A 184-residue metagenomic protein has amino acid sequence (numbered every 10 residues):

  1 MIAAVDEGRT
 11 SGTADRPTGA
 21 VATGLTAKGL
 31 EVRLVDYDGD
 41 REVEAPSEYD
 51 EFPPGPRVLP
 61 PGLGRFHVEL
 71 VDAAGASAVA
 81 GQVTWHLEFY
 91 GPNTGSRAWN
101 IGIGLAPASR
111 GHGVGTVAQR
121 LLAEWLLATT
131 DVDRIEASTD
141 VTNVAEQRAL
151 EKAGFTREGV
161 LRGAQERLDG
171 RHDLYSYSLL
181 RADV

Functional and structural regions predicted by a protein language model:
M1-P46, R65, E69-V184: Acyl-donor (CoA/ACP) binding surface of acyl/acetyltransferases
G19-A20, P53-G55: A generic local structural motif
S47-F52: Short Gly/aromatic-enriched secondary-structure transition segments
R57-G62, F155: Short loop/turn motifs at secondary-structure junctions and domain boundaries
